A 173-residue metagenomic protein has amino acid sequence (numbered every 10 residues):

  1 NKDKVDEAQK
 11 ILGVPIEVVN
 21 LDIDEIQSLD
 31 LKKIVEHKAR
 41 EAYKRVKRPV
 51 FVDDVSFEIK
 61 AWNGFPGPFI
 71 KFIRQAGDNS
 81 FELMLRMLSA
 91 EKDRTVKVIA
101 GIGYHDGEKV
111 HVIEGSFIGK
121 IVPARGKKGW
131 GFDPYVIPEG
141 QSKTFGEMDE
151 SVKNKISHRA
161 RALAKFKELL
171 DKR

Functional and structural regions predicted by a protein language model:
D3-R173: Anionic-ligand binding patches
